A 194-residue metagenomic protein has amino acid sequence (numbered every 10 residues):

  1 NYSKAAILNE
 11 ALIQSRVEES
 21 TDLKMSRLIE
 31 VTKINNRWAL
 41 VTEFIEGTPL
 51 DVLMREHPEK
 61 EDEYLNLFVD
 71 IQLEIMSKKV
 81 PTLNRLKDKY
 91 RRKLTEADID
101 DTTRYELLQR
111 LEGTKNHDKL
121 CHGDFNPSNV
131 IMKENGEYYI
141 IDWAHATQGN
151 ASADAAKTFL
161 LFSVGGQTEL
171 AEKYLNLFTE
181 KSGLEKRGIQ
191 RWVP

Functional and structural regions predicted by a protein language model:
N1, E185-P194: Short, intrinsically disordered, charge-balanced linker/junction segments flanking boundaries in proteins
N1-V41, T48-I75: A conserved alpha-helical element in kinase catalytic cores
A11, F44, G123-F125, W143 (+1 more regions): Generic detector of well-ordered alpha-helical packing
E18, Q72, M76-K79, S163 (+1 more regions): Protein kinase-like catalytic domain
K33, E46, P127, H145 (+1 more regions): Short, glycine/acidic-enriched loop or turn micro-motifs at the edges of active sites
S77-G123, I131-Y139: An alpha-helical support segment within catalytic cores of ATP-dependent transferases
I131-A155: Catalytic activation segment of kinase domains across protein kinase-like and atypical kinase folds
D154-G183, P194: Active-site activation/catalytic loop segments of kinase-like enzymes and analogous catalytic loops in related
